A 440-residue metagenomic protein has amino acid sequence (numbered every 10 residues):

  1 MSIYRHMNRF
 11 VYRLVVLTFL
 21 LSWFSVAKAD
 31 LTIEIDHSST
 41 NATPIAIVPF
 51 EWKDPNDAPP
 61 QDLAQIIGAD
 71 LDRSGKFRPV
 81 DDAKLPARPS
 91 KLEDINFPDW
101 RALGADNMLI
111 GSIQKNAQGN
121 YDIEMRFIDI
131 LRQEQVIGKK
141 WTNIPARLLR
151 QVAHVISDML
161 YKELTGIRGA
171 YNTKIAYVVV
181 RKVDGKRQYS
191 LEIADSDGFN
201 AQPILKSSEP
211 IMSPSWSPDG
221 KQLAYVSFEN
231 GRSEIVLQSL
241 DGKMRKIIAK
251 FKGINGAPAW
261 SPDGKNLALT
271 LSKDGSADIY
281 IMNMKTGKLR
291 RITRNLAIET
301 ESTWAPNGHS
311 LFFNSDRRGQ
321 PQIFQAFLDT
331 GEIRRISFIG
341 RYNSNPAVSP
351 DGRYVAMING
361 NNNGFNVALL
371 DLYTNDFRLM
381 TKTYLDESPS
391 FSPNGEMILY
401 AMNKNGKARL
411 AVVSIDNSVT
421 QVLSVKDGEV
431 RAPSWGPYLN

Functional and structural regions predicted by a protein language model:
L31, L92-M159: Amphipathic beta-strand/beta-sheet edge segments enriched in Tyr/Trp
T32-P98, L109, I113: Short beta-strand->alpha-helix linker/helix-N-cap micro-motif that forms a surface specificity/interaction loop
G119-D122, D184-E192, R232-V236, S276-Y280 (+3 more regions): Structural motif
G169-Y171, P218-D219, P262-D263, P306-N307 (+3 more regions): Residue-level detector of Asp-centered blade-edge/turn motifs that repeat once per structural unit in beta-propeller
I175, L223, G264-A268, G308-F312 (+2 more regions): Hydrophobic beta-strand positions that form the internal "hydrophobic ladder" of WD40/Gbeta-like beta-propeller blades
D195-P210, Q238-G256, M282-T300, A326-Y342 (+2 more regions): Multi-bladed beta-propeller domains
